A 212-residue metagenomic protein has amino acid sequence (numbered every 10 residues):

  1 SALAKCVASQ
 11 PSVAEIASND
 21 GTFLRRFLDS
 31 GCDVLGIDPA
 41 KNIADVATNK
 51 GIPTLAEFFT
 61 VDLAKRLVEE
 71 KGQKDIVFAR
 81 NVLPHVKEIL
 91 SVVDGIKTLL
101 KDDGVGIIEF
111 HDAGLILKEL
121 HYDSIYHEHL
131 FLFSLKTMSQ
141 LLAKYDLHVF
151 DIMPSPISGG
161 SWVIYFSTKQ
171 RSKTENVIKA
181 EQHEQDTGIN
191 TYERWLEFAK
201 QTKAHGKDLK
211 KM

Functional and structural regions predicted by a protein language model:
Q10-N19: Conserved class I S-adenosyl-L-methionine
D20-C32: Conserved SAM-binding loop of SAM-dependent methyltransferases across substrates and taxa, primarily the Class I
A40-N42: Conserved SAM/SAH-binding beta-strand->alpha-helix loop
G51-R66: Conserved SAM-binding strand-loop segment of SAM-dependent methyltransferases
D75-F78: A conserved beta-strand element that flanks and buttresses the S-adenosyl-L-methionine
L90-V105: A short glycine-rich, Lys/Arg-flanked "PGG" loop and its adjoining helix->strand segment in the class I
G106-F131, L135-M138: Short, glycine-/aromatic-enriched active-site segment of Class I SAM-dependent methyltransferases
S158-H205: Flexible, glycine-/basic-rich loop-and-beta segments that form/coincide with the SAM-dependent methyltransferase
